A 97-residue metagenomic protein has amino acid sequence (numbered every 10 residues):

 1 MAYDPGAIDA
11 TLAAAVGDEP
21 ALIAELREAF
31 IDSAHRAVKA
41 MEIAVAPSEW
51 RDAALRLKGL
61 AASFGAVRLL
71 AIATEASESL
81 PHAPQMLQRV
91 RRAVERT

Functional and structural regions predicted by a protein language model:
M1-T97: Two-component system phosphorelay core
